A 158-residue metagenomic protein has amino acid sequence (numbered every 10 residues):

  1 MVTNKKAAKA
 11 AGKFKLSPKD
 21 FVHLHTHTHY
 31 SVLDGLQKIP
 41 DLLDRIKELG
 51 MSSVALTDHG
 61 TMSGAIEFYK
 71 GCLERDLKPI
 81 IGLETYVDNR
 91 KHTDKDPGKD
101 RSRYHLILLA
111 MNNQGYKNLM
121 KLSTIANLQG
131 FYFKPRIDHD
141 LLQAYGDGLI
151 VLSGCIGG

Functional and structural regions predicted by a protein language model:
M1-G158: Phosphodiester-processing cores and adjacent nucleic acid-binding clamps
